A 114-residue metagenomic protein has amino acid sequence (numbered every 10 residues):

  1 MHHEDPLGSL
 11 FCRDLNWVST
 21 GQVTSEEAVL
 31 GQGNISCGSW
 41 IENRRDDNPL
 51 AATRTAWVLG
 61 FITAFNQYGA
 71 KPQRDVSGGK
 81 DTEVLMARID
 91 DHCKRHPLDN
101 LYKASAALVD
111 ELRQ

Functional and structural regions predicted by a protein language model:
M1-H2, R95: Intrinsically disordered, low-complexity cationic segments
E4, S9-D14: Bacterial N-terminal signal peptides
L10-F11, I35, D91: Secreted/extracellular small peptides and ectodomain modules produced from precursors
C12-S25: Bacterial Sec-dependent signal peptides at the C-terminal "C-region" and cleavage site
S25-R88: Short N-proximal segments of mature Sec-exported proteins
E83-L112: Short, compact, well-ordered microdomains
